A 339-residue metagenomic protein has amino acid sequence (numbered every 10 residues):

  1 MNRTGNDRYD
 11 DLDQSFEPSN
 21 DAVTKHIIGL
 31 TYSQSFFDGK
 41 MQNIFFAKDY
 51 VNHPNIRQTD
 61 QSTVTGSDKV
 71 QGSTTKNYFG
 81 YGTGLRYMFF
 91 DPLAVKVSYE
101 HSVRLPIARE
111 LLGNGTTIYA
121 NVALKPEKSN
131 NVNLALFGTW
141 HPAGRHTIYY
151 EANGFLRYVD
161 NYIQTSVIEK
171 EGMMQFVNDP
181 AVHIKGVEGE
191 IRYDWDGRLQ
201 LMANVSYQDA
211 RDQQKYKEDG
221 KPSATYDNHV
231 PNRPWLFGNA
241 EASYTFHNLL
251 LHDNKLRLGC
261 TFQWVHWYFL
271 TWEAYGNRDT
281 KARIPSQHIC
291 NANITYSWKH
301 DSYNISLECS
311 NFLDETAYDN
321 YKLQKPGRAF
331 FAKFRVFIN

Functional and structural regions predicted by a protein language model:
M1, G29-S33, Q42-Y50, G80-M88 (+7 more regions): Outer-envelope exported proteins of Gram-negative bacteria
M1-A94, S98, L105, K217: Signature of Gram-negative outer-membrane beta-barrel scaffolds
M1-Q14, N55-V64, A108-G115, Y162-K170 (+4 more regions): Outer-membrane beta-barrel translocator domains and adjoining extracellular loop/strand segments of Gram-negative
M1-R3, Q34-D38, A47-N55, Y99-L105 (+9 more regions): Transmembrane beta-strands of outer-membrane beta-barrel pores
Y9-N20, T31, D60-G72, T116-L124 (+5 more regions): Extracellular loop and loop/strand-boundary signature of outer-membrane beta-barrel proteins
Y32-S33, G82-R86, L93, V97 (+3 more regions): Conserved C-terminal beta-signal and adjacent last beta-strands/turns of outer-membrane beta-barrel proteins
M88, V95-E100, P126-K185, S206 (+2 more regions): Membrane-embedded beta-barrel scaffold of Gram-negative outer-membrane proteins
Y149-Y150, L156-Y158, V177-T271: Gram-negative outer-membrane beta-barrel transporters
